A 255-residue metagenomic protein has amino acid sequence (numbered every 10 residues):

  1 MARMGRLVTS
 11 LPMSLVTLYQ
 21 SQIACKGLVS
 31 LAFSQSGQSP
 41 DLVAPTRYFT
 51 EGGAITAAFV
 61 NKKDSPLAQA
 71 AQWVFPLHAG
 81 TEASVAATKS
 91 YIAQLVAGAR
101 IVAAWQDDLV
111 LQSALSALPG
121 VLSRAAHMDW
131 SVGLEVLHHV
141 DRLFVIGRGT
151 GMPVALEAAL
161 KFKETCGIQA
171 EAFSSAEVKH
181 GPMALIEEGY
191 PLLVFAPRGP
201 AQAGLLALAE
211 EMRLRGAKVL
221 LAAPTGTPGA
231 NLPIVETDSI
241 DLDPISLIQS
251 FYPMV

Functional and structural regions predicted by a protein language model:
M1-G120, R148, F195-I240: Glycine-rich phosphate-binding loops that contact phosphosugars or nucleotide phosphates
M1-R3, A155-E157, K161-E164, F251-V255: Conserved phosphate/anionic-ligand binding catalytic regions in large, soluble enzymes, centered on
W73-P191, A201: Active-site phosphate/pyrophosphate-binding segments
Y190-R198, F251: Hydrophobic membrane-spanning alpha-helices of multi-pass integral membrane proteins
L232-V255: Peripheral docking tails and interdomain loops at the edges of cofactor- or intermediate-handling domains
